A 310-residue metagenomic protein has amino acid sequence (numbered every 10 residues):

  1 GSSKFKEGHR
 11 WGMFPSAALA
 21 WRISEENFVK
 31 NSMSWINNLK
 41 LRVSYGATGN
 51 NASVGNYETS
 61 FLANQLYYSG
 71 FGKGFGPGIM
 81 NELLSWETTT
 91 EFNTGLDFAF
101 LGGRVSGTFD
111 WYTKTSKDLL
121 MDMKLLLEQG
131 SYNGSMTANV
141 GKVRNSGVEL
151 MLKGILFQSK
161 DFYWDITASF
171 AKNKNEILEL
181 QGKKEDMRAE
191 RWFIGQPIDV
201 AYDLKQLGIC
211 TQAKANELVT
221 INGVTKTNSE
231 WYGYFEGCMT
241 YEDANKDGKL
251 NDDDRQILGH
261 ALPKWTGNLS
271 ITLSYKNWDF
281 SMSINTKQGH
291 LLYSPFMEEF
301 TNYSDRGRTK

Functional and structural regions predicted by a protein language model:
G1, G95, N251-D254, T266-N268: Short, hydrophobic/aromatic alpha-helical segments in well-folded domains
G1-D203: Extracellular/periplasmic, surface-exposed regions of secreted and cell-surface proteins
Y45, D110-T113, D254, M282-Q288: Active-site proximal loops enriched in glycine and acidic residues that flank catalytic Cys/His/Asp and coordinate
G76, T88-T90, L250, H260-G267: Short, glycine/acidic-rich beta->alpha junctions
A138-G141, F157-G259, T301-N302, K310: Conserved small-residue
G233, K287-K310: Extracytoplasmic gating/loop element in the C-terminal half of outer-membrane beta-barrel translocons and assembly
H260-Y293: Glycine-rich, aromatic-lined ligand/substrate-binding cores of catalytic and carbohydrate-binding domains
